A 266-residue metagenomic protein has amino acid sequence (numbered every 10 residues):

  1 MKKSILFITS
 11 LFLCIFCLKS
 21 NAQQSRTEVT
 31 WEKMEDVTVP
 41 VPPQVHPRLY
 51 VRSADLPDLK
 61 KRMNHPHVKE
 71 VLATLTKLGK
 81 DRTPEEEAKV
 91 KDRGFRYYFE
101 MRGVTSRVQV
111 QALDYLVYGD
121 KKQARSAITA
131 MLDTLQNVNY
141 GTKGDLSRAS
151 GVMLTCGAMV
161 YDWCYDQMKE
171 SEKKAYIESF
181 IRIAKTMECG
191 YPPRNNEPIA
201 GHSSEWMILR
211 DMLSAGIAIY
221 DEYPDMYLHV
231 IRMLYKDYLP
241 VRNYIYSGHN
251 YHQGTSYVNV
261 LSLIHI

Functional and structural regions predicted by a protein language model:
M1-Q24: Bacterial Sec-dependent N-terminal signal peptides
L6, V39-P40, S247: Alpha-helical interaction segments
A22-V68: Mature N-terminal, pre-catalytic/accessory segment of carbohydrate-active enzymes
R48-Y50, L56, N64, V68-T76 (+1 more regions): Aromatic-lined, polymer-binding surfaces characteristic of secreted/periplasmic polysaccharide-degrading enzymes
